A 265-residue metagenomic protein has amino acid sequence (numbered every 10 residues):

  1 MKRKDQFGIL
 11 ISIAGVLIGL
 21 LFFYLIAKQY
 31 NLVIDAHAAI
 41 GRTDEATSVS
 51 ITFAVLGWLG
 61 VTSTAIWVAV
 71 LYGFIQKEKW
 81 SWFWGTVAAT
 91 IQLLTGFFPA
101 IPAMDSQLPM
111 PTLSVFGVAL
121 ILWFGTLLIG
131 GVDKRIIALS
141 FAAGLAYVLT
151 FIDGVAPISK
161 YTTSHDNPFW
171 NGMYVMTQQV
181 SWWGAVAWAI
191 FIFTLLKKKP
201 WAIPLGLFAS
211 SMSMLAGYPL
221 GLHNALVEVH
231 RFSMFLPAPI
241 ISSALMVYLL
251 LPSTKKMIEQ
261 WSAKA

Functional and structural regions predicted by a protein language model:
M1-A265: Topology signature of small-to-medium multi-pass alpha-helical membrane proteins
